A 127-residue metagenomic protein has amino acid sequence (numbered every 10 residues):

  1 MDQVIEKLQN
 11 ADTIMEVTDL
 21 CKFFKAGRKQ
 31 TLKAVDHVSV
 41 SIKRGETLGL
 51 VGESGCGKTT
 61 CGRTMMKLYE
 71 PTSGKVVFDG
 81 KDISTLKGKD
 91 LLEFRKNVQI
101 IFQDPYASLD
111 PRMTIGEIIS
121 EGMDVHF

Functional and structural regions predicted by a protein language model:
M1-F127: ABC transporter nucleotide-binding domains
